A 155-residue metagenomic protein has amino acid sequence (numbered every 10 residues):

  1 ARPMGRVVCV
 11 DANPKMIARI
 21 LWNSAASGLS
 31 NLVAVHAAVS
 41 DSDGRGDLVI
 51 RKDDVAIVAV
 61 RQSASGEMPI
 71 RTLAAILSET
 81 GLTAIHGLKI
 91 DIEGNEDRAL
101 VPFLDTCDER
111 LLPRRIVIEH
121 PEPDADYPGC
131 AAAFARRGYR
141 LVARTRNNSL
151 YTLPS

Functional and structural regions predicted by a protein language model:
A1-S155: Phosphate/nucleotide-binding beta-alpha loop and adjacent structural elements of enzyme active sites
